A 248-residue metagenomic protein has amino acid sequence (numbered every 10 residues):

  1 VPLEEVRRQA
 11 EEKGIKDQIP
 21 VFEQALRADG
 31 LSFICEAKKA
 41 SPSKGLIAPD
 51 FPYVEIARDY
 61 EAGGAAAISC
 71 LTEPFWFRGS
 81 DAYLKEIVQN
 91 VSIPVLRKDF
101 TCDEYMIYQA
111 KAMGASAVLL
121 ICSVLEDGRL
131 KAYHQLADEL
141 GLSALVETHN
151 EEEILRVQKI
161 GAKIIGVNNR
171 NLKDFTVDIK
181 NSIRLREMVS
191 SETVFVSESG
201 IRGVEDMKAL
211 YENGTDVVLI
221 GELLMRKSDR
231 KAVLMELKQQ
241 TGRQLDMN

Functional and structural regions predicted by a protein language model:
V1-A48: An N-cap/entry alpha-helix motif that binds or orients negatively charged groups
S32, A37, K44-L145, E151-R156 (+1 more regions): N-terminal active-site wall of soluble small-molecule enzyme domains
A37, T72-E73, C122, N169 (+2 more regions): Short secondary-structure boundary segments
F77, E147, V196, G200 (+1 more regions): Active-site-adjacent beta-strand anchor residues
C102-G114, N150-I160, S197, I201-I220: Catalytic cores of alpha/beta
Q109-R129, G166-F175, T215-V233: Glycine-rich phosphate-binding active-site loops on the catalytic face of alpha/beta enzymes
I164-I220: Catalytic-face loop-and-helix region of soluble metabolic enzyme cores
R184-M188, R226-N248: C-terminal helical cap(s) of enzyme catalytic domains, especially alpha/beta-barrels
